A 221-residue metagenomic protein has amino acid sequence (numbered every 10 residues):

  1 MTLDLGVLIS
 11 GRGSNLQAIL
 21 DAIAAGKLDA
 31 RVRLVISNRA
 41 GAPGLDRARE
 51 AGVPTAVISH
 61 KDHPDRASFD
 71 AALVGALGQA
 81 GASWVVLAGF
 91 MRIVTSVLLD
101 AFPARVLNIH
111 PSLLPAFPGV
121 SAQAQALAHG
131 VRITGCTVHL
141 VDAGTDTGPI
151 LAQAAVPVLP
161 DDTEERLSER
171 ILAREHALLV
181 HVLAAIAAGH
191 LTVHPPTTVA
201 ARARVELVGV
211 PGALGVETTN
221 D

Functional and structural regions predicted by a protein language model:
M1-D4, K27, V57, P160 (+1 more regions): An anion-binding loop in the catalytic cleft
M1-P43: N-terminal Rossmann-like dinucleotide-binding module
A22, A88-R202: Donor/substrate-binding cores of folate-linked one-carbon enzymes
A30-S68, A72: Short, surface-exposed acidic-centric catalytic microdomains
R33, S83, A104: Conserved acidic residues
S37-N38, K61-D62, R66-A67, A80-S96: N-terminal glycine-rich "phosphate-gripper" loop used for MgATP/nucleotide binding and carboxylate activation
P54, S83, R132: Residue-level detector of anion-binding/catalytic polar loops
